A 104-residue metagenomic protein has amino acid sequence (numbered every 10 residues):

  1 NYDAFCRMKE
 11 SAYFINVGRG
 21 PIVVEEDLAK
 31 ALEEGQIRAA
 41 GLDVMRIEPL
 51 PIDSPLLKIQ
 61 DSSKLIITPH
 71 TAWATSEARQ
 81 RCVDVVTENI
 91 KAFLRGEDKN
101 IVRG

Functional and structural regions predicted by a protein language model:
Y2, C6, S11-G104: Rossmann-like dinucleotide-binding domain for NAD(H)/NADP(H)
